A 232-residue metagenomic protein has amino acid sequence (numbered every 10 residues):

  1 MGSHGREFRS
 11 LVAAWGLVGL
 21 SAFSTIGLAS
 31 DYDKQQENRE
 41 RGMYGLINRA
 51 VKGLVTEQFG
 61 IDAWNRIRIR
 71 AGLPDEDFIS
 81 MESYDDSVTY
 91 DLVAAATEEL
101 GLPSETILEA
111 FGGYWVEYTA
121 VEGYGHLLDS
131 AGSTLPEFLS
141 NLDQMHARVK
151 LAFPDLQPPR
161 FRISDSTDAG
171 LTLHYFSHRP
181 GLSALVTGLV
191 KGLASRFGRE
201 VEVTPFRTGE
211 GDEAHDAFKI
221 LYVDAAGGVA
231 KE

Functional and structural regions predicted by a protein language model:
D33-G42: Short, Lys/Arg-enriched N-terminal segments with co-localized hydrophobic residues within the first ~10-30 amino acids
L46-I47, L156-H174, R179, S183 (+2 more regions): Short terminal or interdomain "cap/linker" segment that borders an active site or interface and mediates
A63-L100: Long amphipathic alpha-helical segments
T89-S183: Amphipathic interaction/junction segments at domain boundaries or subunit interfaces
